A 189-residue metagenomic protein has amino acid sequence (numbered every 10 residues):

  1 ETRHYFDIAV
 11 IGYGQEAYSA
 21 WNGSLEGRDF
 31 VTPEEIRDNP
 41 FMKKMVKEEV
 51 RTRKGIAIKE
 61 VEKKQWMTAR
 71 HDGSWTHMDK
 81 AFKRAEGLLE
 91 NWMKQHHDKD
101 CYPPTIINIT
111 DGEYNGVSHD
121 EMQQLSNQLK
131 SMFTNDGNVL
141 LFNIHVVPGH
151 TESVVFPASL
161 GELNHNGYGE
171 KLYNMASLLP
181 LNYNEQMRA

Functional and structural regions predicted by a protein language model:
E1-A189: Acidic, low-complexity intrinsically disordered regions
